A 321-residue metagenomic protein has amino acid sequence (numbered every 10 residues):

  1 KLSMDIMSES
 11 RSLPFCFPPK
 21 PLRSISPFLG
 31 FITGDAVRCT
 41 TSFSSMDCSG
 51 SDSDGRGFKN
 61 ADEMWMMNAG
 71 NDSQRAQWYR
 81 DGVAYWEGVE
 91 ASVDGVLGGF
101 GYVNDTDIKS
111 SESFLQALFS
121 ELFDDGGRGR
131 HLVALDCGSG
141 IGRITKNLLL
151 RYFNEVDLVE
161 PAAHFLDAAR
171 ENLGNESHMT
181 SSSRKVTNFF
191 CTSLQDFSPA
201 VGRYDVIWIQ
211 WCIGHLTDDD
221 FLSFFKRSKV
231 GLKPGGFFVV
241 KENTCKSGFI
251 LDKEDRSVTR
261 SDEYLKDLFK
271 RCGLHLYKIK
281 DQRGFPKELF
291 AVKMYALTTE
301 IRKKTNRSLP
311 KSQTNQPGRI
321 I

Functional and structural regions predicted by a protein language model:
S3, S8-S12, R23-S26: Low-acidity, Ser/Thr- and Arg-rich intrinsically disordered low-complexity segments
D5, F28, I32-G202, L216-R227 (+1 more regions): Class I (Rossmann-like) S-adenosyl-L-methionine-dependent methyltransferase catalytic domain, capturing the SAM-binding
W208: A conserved beta-strand element that flanks and buttresses the S-adenosyl-L-methionine
C212: Hydrophobic adenine-recognition pocket in adenosine-nucleotide-binding enzymes
